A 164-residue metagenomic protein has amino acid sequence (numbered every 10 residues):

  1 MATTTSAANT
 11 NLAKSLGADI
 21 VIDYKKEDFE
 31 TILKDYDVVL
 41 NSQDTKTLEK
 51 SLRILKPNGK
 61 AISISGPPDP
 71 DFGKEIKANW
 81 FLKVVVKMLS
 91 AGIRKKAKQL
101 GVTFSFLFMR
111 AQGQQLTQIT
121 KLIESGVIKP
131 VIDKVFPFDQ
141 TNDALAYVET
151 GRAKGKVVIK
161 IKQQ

Functional and structural regions predicted by a protein language model:
M1-Q164: Terminal helix/beta-alpha structural elements that buttress the NAD(P)+-binding lobe
